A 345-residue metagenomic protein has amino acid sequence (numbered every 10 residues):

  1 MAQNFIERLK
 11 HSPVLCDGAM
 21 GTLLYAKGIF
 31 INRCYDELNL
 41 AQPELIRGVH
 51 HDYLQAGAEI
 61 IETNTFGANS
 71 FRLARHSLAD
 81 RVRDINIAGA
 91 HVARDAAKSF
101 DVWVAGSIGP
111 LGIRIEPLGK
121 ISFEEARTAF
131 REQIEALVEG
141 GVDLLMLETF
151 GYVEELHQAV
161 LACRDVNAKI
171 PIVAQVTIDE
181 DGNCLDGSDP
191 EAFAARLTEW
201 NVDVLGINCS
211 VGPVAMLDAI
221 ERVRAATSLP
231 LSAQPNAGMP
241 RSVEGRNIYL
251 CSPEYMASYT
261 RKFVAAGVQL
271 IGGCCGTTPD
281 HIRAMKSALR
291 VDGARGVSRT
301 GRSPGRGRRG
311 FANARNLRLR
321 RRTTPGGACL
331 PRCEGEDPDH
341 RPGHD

Functional and structural regions predicted by a protein language model:
M1-D345: Domain-level signal for soluble alpha/beta catalytic cores
